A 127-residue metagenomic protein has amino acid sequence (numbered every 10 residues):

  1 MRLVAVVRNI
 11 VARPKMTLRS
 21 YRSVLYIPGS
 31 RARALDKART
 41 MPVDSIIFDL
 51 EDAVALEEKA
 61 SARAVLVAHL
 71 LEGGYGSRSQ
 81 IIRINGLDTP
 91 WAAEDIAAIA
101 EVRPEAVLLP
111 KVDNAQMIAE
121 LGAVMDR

Functional and structural regions predicted by a protein language model:
L3, V7-R127: Expand to "…catalyze enediolate/carbanion chemistry for C-C bond making/breaking, isomerization, decarboxylation
